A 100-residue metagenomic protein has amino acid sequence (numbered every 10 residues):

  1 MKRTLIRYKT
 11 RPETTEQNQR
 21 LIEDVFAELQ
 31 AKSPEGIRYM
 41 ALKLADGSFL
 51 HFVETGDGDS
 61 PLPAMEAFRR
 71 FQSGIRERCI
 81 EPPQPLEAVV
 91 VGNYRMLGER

Functional and structural regions predicted by a protein language model:
K2-K9, I37-R69, R100: Short, well-ordered beta-strand segments in beta-rich or mixed alpha/beta enzyme and ligand-binding folds
K9-R20: Short, surface-exposed ligand-recognition loops at beta-strand->loop->(often short) alpha-helix junctions that present
R11-E13, G58, N93: Generic structural motif
D24, E28-R38, E54-V89: An amphipathic, aromatic/His-enriched active-site/gating alpha helix that lines ligand/cofactor pockets
V89-R100: Short, low-order "capping/linker" segments at domain edges
